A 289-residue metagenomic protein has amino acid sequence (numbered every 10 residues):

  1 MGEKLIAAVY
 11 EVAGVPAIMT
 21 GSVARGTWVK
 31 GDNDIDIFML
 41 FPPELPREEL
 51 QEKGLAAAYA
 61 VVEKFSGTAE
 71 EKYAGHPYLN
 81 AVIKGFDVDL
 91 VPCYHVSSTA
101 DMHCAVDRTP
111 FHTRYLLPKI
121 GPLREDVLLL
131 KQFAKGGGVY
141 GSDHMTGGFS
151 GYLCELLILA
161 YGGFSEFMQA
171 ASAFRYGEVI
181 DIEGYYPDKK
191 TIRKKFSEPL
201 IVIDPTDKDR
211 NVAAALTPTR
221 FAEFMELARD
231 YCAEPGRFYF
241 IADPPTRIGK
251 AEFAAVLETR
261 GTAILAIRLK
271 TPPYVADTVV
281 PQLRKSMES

Functional and structural regions predicted by a protein language model:
M1-M19, E52-L55, L269-S289: Helical scaffold of the NTase/Pol beta-like nucleotidyltransferase catalytic core
I6-L50: Active-site nucleotide-donor binding segment shared across nucleotidyl transfer reactions
T20-R25, I35-E44, K84-F86, C93-H95 (+3 more regions): An acidic- and aromatic-residue-enriched active-site/binding cleft used to recognize and process polar
W28-V29, N33, I37-L40, D89-R124: Hydrophobic, small-residue-rich alpha-helical packing segments that form membrane-like cores
D32, Y73-Y78, G151-L153: Short Gly/Ser/Thr- and Asp/Glu-enriched loop/turn motifs at secondary-structure junctions
E44-E49, T68, L117-G121: Short, polar/flexible loop-turn hinges at active-site or ligand-entry regions and domain interfaces
E52-D101: Conserved catalytic core of two-metal-ion nucleotidyltransferases
P122-E288: Conserved nucleotidyltransferase catalytic core and NTase-mimicking acidic/glycine-rich helix/loop elements in nucleic
